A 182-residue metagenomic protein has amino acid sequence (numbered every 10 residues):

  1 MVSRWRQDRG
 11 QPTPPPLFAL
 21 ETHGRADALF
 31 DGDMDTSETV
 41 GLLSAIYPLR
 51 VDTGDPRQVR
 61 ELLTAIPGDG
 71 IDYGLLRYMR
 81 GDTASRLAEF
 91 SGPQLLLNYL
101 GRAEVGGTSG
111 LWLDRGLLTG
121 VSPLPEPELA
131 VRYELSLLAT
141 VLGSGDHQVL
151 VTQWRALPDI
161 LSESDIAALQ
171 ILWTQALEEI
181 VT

Functional and structural regions predicted by a protein language model:
M1-D8, R50, A176-E179: Active-site catalytic microenvironments for nucleophilic, acid-base chemistry
M1-V2, G70, I166: Short strand-loop-helix active-site module centered on a catalytic nucleophile
V2-S3, R60-L63, Q170-T174: Short amphipathic alpha-helical segments
Q7-L124, P158: His-Asp-centered acyl/peptidyl-transfer active-site segments
P14-E21, G74, P127-T182: Extended, hydrophobic beta-loop-alpha segments that form or line the acyl/peptidyl-thioester binding and transfer paths
